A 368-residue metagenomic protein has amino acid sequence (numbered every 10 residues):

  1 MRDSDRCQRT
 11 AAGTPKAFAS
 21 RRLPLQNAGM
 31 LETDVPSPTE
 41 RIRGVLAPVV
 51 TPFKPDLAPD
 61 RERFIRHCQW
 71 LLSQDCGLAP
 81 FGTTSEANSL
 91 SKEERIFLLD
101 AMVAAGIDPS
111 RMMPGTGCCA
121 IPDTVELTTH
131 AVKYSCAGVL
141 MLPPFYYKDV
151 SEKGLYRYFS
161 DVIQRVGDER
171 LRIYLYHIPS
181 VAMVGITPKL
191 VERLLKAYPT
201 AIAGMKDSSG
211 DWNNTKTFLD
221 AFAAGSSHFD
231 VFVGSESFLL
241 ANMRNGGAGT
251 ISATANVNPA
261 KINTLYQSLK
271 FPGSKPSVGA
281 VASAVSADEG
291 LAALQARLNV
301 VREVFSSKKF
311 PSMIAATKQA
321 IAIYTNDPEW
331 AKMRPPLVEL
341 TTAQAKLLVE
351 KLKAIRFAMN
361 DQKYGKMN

Functional and structural regions predicted by a protein language model:
L31-G185: Active-site beta->alpha loop and helix N-cap motifs at the rims of alpha/beta catalytic domains
L31-V35, R41-V50, Q74-D75, G247 (+2 more regions): C-terminal alpha-helical cap/extension of soluble enzyme domains
F64, R95, L99, T124 (+6 more regions): A general structural signal for well-ordered alpha-helical segments in protein cores
G167-E169, P179-S277, A282-K309: Catalytic alpha/beta core domains of metabolic enzymes, predominantly
